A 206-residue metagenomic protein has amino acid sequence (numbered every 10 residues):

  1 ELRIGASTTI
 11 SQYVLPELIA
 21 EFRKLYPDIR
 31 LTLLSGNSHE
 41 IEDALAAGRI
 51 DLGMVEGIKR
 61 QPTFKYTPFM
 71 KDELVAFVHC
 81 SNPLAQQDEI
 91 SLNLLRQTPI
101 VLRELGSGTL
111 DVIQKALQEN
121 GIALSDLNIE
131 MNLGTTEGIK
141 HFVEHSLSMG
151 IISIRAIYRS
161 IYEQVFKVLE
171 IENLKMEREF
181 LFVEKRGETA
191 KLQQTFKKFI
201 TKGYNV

Functional and structural regions predicted by a protein language model:
E1-G5, G53, F77, V101 (+2 more regions): Short, well-ordered beta-strand segments
E1-P62, L133: Central regulatory/effector-binding core of bacterial HTH transcription factors
V14, L169-V206: A late-sequence structural motif
K24-D28, N120-S125: Short helix-capping segments at alpha-helix termini
N37-E42, A46-I50, V55-E56, I122-F166: Hydrophobic hinge/microswitch elements
Q61-P68, D72, L94, E137-R186: Beta-alpha-beta core module
F64-V101, L105, K185, Q193-Q194: Flexible hinge/capping segments at coil-to-helix
I100-G121, A190: Secondary-structure junction motif
